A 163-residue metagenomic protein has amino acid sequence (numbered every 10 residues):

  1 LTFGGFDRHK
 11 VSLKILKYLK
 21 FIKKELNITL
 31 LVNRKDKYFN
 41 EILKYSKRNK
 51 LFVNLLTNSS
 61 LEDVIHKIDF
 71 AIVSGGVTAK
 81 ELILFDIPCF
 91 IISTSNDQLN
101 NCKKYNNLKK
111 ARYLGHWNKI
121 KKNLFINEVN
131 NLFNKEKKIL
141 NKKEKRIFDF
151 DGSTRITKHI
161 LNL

Functional and structural regions predicted by a protein language model:
L1-L163: Nucleotide-activated sugar donor-binding and catalytic core shared by glycosyltransferases and related lipid-linked
